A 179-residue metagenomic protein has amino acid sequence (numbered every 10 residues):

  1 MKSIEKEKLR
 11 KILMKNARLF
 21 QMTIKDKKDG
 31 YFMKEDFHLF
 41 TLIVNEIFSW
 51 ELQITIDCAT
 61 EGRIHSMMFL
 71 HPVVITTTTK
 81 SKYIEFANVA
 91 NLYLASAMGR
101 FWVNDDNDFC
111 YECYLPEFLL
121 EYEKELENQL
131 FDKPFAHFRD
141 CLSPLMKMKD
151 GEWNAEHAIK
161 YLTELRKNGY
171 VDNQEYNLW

Functional and structural regions predicted by a protein language model:
M1-T55: Charge-rich, low-complexity N-terminal segments
S3, T77-S81, L120-N128: Ordered, soluble secondary-structure elements with a strong preference for glycine-centered loop motifs and nearby
K6, R10, K80, A155-Y161: Short amphipathic alpha-helical segments that mediate assembly, nucleic-acid/protein binding, or membrane association
R18-K27, R63-H71, Y170: Short low-complexity stretches enriched in small and charged residues
T41-I75: Long, continuous compositionally biased terminal/linker segments
S66-C110: Short, internal acidic amphipathic alpha-helical interface segments that mediate docking to partner proteins
A97-W153: Charged, low-complexity intrinsically disordered regions
M146-W179: Short, highly charged C-terminal tails/helix-capping segments
